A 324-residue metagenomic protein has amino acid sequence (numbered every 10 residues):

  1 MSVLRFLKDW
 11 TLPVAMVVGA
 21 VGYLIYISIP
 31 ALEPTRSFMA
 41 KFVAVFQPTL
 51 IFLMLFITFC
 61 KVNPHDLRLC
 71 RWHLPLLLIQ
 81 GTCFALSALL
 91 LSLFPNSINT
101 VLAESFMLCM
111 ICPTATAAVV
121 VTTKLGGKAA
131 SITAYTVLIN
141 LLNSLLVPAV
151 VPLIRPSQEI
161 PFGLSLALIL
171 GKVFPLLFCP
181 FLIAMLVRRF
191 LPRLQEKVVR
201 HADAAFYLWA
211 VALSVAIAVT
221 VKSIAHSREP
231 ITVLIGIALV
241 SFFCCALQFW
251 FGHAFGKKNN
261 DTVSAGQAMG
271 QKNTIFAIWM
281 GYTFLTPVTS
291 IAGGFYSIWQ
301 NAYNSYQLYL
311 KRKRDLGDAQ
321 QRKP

Functional and structural regions predicted by a protein language model:
M1-P324: Alpha-helical transmembrane segments of multi-pass small-molecule/ion transporters
